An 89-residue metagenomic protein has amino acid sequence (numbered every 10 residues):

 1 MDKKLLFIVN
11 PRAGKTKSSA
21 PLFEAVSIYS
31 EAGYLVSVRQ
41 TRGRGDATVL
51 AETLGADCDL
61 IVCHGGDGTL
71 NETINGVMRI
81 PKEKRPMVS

Functional and structural regions predicted by a protein language model:
D2-S89: Small-residue-rich beta-alpha loop regions that form the catalytic core of phosphotransfer and lipid-active enzymes
